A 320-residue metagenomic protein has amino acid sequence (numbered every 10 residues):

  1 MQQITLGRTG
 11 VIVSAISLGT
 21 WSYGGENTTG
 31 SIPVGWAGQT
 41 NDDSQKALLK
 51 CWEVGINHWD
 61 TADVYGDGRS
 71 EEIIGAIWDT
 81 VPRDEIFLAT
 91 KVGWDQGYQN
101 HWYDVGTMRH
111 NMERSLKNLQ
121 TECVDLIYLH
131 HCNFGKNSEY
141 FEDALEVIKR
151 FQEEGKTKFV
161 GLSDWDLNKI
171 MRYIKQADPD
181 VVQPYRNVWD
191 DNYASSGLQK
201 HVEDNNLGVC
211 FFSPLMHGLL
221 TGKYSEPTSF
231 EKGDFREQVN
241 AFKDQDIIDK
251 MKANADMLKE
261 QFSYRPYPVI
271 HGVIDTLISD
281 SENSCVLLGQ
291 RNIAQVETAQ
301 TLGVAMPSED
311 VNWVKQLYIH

Functional and structural regions predicted by a protein language model:
M1-I86: N-terminal binding-site loop/beta-alpha segment at the start of enzyme catalytic domains that lines or forms
Q3, C132-H320: Beta/alpha (TIM)-barrel catalytic core signal, keyed to glycine-rich beta->alpha loops juxtaposed to Asp/Glu that bind
G24-D42, D95-R109, G135-K136: Active-site mouth loops of central-metabolism enzymes
G35-C51, Y103-L119, D166-R172: Short, acidic/polar
E53, G75-E85, L116-Q120, Q152 (+2 more regions): Acidic (Asp/Glu)-rich catalytic clusters
A62-E71, D95-Y98, F134-E139, V188-A194: Acidic-and-aromatic substrate-binding clefts and catalytic sites of carbohydrate-active enzymes
D84-G97, H130: A short, structured active-site edge motif that brings together acidic residues
L116-G135: Active-site groove signature of glycoside hydrolases
